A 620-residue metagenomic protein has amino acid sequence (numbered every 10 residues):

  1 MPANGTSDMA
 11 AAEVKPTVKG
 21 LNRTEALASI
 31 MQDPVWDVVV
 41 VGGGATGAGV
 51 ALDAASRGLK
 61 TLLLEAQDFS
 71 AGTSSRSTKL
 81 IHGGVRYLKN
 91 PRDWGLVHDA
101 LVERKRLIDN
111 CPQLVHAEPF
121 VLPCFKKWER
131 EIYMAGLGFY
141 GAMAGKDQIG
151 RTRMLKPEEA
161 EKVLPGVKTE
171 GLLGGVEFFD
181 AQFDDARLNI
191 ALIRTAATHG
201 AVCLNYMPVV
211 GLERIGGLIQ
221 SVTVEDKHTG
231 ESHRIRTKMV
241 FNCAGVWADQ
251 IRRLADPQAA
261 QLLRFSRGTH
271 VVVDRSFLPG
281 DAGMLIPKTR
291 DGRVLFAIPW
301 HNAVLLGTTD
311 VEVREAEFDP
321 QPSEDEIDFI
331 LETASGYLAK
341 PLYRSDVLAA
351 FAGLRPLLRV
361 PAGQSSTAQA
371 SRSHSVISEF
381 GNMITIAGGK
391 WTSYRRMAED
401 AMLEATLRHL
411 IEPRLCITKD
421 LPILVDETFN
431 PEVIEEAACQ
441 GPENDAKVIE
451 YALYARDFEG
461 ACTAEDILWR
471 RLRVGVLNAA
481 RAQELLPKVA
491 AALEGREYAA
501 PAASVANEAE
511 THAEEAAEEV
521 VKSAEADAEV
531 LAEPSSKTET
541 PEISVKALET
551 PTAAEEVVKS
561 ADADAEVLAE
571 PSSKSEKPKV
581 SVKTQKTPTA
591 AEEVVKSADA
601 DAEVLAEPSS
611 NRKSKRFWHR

Functional and structural regions predicted by a protein language model:
M1-V38, D53-R57, A517: Extreme N-terminal leader/targeting segments of oxidoreductases
P34-W36, T229-M239: Core beta-strand elements of the Rossmann-like FAD/NAD(P) dinucleotide-binding domain in flavoenzyme oxidoreductases
V41, I235-G245: Short hydrophobic core segments
A55-S77: Glycine-rich FAD pyrophosphate-binding loop
K79-V163, L295: Dinucleotide-binding Rossmann-like beta1-alpha1 core, especially the glycine-rich loop that anchors the ADP
C124-H199, L204, L212-L218, H301 (+3 more regions): Flavin (FAD/FMN) cofactor-binding and adjacent substrate-gating region of FAD-dependent oxidoreductase domains
T195, Q258-L305, V311-E435, C439-Q440 (+1 more regions): C-terminal catalytic lobe of FAD-dependent flavoproteins
N242-P257: Flavin (primarily FAD) binding-site architecture
